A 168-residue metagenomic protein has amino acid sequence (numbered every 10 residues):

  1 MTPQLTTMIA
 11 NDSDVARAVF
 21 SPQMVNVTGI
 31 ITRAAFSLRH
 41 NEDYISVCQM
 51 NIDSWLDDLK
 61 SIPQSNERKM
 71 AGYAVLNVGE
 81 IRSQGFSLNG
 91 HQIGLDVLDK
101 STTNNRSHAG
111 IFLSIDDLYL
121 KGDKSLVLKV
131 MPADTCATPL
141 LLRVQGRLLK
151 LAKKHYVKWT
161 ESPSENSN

Functional and structural regions predicted by a protein language model:
M1-N11, S37-Y44, N51-N168: Conserved NAD+-utilizing ADP-ribose enzyme module
P3-T7, P22, V27: Long, hydrophobic N-terminal alpha-helical segment
M24-S37: Short aromatic-glycine-(Arg/Gly/Cys) micro-motifs in beta-strand/loop hairpins
